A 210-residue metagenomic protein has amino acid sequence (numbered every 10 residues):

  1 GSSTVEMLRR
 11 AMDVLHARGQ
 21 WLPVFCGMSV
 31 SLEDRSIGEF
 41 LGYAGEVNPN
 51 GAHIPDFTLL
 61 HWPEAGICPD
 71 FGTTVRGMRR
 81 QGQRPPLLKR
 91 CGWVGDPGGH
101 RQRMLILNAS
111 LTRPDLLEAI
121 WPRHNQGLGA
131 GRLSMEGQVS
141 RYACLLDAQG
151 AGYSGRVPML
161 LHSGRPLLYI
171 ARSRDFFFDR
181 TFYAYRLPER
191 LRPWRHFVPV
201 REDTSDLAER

Functional and structural regions predicted by a protein language model:
G1-S134: Secretory-pathway glycan-assembly enzymes, especially type II membrane glycosyltransferases that use nucleotide-sugar
V139-R210: Catalytic binding pocket for nucleotide-activated donors in carbohydrate/polymer assembly enzymes
